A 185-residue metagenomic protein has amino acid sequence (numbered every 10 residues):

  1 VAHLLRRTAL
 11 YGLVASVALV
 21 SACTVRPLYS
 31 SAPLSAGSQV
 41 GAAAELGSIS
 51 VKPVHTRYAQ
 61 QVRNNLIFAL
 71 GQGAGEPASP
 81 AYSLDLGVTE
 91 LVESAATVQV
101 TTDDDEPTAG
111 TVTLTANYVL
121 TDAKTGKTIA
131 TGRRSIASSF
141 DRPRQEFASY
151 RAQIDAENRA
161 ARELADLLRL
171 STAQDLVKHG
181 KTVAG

Functional and structural regions predicted by a protein language model:
V1-C23: Sec-dependent bacterial lipoprotein signal peptides
V17-A43: Bacterial Sec signal peptide processing site at the extreme N-terminus
T24-A32, A59, E76, V100-T101 (+1 more regions): Flexible, low-complexity charged segments
P33, Q39-V92, K127: N-terminal segment of the mature soluble domain
A69-A74, V92, L120-K124, L167-G180: Sec/Tat-exported extracytoplasmic proteins
G73, P77-R133, S139-D155: Surface-exposed short loop/turn segments
A148-G185: C-terminal/domain-edge helix-coil "capping" segments
